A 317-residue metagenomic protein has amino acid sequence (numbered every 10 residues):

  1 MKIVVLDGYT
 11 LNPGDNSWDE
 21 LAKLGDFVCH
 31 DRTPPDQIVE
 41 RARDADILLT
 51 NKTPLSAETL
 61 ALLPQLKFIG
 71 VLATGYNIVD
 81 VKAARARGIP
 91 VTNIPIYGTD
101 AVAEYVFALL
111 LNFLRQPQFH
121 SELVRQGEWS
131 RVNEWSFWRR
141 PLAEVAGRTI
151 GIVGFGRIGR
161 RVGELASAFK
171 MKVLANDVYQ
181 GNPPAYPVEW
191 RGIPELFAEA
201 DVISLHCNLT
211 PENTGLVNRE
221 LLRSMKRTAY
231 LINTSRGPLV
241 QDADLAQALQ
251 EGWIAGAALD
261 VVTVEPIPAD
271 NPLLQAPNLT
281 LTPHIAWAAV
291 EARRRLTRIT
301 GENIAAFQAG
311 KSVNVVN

Functional and structural regions predicted by a protein language model:
M1-A45, L174, Q308: N-terminal glycine-/charge-rich "phosphate-binding" loop or analogous flexible N-terminal tail
D31, L72-A73, I89-D100, P194 (+2 more regions): Short beta->alpha connector loops at strand-helix junctions that form conserved, small/polar/Pro-enriched
L55-A61, L174, V178-P272: Rossmann-like adenosine-cofactor binding region
R87, P95-T149, V316: Phosphate-binding beta-alpha-beta segment of Rossmann-like dinucleotide-binding domains, i.e., the NAD(P)
F155-G156: Glycine-rich Rossmann-fold phosphate-binding loop(s) that bind the pyrophosphate of adenine dinucleotide cofactors
G159-R160: N-terminal Rossmann-fold NAD(P) dinucleotide-binding loop
L296, G301-N317: NAD(P)-dependent dehydrogenase/reductase Rossmann-like domain
